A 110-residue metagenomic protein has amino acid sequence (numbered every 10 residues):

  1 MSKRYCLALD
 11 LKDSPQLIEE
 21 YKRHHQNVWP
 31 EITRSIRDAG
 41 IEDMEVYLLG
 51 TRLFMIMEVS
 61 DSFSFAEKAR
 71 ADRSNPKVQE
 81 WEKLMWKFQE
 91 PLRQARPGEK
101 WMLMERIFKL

Functional and structural regions predicted by a protein language model:
R4-D10: Active-site-flanking beta-strand signature of metal-NTP-handling nucleotidyl enzymes and homologous cyclase-like
L11-D13, D61: Beta-strand elements of well-folded, non-transmembrane domains
Q16, M55, S64-A66: Intrinsically disordered, low-complexity acidic/polar segments
L17-I41: Short amphipathic alpha-helical segments
T33-F54, E58-S62: Short, glycine- and small/hydrophobic-rich beta-strand elements in well-ordered beta-sheets
A39, S60-K100: An amphipathic, aromatic/His-enriched active-site/gating alpha helix that lines ligand/cofactor pockets
G98-L110: Charged phosphate-binding loop/patch that engages nucleotide di/tri-phosphates or the phosphate backbone of nucleic
